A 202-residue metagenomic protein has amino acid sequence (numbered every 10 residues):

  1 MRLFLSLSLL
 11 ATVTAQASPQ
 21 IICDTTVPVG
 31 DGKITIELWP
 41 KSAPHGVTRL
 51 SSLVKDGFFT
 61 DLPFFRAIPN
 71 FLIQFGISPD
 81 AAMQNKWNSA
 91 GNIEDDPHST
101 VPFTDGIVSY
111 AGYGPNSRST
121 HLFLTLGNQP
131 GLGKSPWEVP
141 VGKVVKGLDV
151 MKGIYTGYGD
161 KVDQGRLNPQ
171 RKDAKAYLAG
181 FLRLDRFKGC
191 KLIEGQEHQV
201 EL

Functional and structural regions predicted by a protein language model:
R2-Q16: Cleavable N-terminal signal peptides of Sec/SRP-targeted secreted and luminal proteins
V13-L202: Cyclophilin-like peptidyl-prolyl cis-trans isomerases
